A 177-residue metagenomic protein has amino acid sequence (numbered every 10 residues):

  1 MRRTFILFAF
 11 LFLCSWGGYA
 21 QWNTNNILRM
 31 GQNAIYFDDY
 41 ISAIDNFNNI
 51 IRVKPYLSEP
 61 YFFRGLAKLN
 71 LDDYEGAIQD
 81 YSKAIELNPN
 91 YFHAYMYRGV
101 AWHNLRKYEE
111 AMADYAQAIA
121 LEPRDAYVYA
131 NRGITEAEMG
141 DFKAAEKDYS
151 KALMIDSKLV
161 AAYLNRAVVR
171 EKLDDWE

Functional and structural regions predicted by a protein language model:
N23-N25, S58-E59, F92-H93, A126-Y127 (+1 more regions): Helix-start (N-cap) detector for alpha-helical repeat units in TPR-like alpha-solenoids, especially tetratricopeptide
Y36-F37, N70, N104, E138 (+1 more regions): Register position in tetratricopeptide repeats
N49-R52, K83-E86, Q117-A120, K151-M154: Conserved structural position within tetratricopeptide repeats
